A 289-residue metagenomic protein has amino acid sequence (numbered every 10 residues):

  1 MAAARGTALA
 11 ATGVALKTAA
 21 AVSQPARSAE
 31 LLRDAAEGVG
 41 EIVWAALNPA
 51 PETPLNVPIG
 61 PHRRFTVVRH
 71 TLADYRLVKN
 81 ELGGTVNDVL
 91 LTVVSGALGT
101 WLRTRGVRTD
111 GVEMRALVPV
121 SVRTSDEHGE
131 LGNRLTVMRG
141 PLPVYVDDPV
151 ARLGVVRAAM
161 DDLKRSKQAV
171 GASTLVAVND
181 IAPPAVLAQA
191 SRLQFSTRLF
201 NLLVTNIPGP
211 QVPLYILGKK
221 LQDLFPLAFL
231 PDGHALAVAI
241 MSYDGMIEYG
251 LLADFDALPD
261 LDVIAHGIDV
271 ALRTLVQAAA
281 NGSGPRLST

Functional and structural regions predicted by a protein language model:
M1-H234, V238-T289: Soluble acyl-CoA-dependent acyltransferase catalytic core bearing the H(X)4D motif
